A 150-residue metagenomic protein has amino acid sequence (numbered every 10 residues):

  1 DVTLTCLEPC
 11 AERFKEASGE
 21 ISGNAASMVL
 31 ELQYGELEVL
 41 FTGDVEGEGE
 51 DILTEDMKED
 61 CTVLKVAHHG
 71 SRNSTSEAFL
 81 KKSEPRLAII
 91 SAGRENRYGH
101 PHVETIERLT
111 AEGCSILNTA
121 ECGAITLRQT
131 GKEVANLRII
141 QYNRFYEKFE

Functional and structural regions predicted by a protein language model:
D1-V63, G123-E150: Core dinuclear metal-dependent hydrolase active-site scaffold
E50-A124: Cap/insert and terminal regions of metallo-dependent hydrolase folds
